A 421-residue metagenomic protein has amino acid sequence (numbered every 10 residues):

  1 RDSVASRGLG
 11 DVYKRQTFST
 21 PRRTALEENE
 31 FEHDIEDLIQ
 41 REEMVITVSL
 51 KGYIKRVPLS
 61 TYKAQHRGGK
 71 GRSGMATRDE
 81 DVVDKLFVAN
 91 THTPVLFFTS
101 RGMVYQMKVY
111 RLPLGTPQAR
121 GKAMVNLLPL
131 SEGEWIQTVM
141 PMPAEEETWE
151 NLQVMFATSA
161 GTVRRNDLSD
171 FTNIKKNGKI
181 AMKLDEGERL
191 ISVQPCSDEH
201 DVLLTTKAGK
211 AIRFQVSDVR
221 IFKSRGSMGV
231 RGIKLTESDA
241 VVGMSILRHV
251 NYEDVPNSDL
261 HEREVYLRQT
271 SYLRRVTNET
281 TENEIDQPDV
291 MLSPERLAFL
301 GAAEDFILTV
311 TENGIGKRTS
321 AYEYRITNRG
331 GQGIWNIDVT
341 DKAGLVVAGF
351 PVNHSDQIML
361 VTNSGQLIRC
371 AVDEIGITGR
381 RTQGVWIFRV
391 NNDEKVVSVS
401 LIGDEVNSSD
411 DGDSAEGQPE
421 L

Functional and structural regions predicted by a protein language model:
D2-Y13: Single conserved hydrophobic/aromatic residue that forms the stacking wall/gate of nucleotide- or nucleobase-binding
K14-D37: Conserved, charged/glycine-enriched, solvent-exposed linker/hinge segments that sit just outside catalytic
E32-K85: Domain-scale macromolecular recognition modules
K51, N90, V104, I136-L367 (+2 more regions): Conserved structured catalytic cores and adjacent interaction surfaces of nucleotide-binding/hydrolyzing enzymes
L59-D81, V109-P129, S169-K183, S217-F222 (+3 more regions): Extended active-site and interfacial segments that coordinate phosphate-rich ligands in large catalytic machineries
V82, V88-T158: Conserved catalytic alpha/beta cores of large enzymes that bind or transform nucleotide phosphates and polynucleotides
T281-V290, N407-L421: D/E-rich low-complexity acidic segments and tails
I387, D393-N407: Blade-level signature of beta-propeller repeat domains, shared across WD40, Kelch, NHL, RCC1 and BNR/Asp-box propellers
